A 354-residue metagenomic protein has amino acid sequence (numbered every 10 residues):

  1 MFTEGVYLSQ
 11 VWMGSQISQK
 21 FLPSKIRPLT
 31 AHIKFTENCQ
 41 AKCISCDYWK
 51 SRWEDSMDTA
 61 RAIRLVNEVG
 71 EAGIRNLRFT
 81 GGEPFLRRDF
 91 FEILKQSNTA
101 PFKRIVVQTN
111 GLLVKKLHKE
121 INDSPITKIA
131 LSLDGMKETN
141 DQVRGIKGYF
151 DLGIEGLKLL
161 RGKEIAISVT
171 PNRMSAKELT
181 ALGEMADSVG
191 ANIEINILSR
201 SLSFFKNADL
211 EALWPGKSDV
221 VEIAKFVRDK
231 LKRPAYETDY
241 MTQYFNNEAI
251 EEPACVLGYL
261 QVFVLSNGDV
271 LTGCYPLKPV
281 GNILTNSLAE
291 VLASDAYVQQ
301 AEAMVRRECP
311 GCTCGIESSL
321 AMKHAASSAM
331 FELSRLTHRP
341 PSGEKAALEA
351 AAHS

Functional and structural regions predicted by a protein language model:
F2-T127, L202, P341-A350, S354: Conserved alpha-helical substructure of the radical SAM core
S18-L22, N247-E251, Q299-Q300: Short, P/G- and charge-enriched loop/turn segments at secondary-structure junctions
R27, V270-S354: Flexible mid-to-C-terminal extensions adjoining Fe-S/redox cofactors in radical SAM and related proteins
I33, E37-Q40, A249, A303-E308: Processing junctions and N-termini across compartments
C39, C43-C46, C255, G273-C274 (+1 more regions): Short cysteine clusters
S45, W49-R52, Q261, V280 (+1 more regions): Secreted/processed peptides and extracellular or luminal domains of membrane proteins
N122-N286, H324: Radical SAM enzyme [4Fe-4S]-AdoMet core and its adjacent flexible, acidic and glycine-rich loops/tails across
